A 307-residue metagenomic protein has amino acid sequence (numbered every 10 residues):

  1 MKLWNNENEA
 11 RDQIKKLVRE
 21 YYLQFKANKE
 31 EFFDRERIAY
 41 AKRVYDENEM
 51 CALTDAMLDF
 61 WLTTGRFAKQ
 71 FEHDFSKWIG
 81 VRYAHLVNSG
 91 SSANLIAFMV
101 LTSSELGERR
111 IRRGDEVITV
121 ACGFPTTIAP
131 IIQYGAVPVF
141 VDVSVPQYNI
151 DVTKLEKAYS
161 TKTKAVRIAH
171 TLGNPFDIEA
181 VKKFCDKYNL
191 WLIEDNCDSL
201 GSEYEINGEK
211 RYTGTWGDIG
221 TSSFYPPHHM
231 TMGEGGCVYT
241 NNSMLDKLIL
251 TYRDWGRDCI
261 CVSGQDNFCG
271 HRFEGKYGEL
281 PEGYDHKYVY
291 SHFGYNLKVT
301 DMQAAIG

Functional and structural regions predicted by a protein language model:
M1-L62, S291: N-terminal "arm"/small-domain region of PLP-dependent enzymes with the aminotransferase-like
R66-E116, A129-Y134, F140: Phosphate-binding glycine-rich loop
L86, T119, A165-I168: A short beta-strand submotif of the Rossmann-like class I SAM-dependent methyltransferase core that lines
C122-I128: Conserved coil-to-alpha-helix start sites within the AMP-binding
P130-I131, F184, M302: Hydrophobic/aromatic ligand-binding patch that stacks against planar heteroaromatic rings of cofactors or nucleotides
V137-Q147: Short beta-strand->loop structural element characteristic of the AMP-binding/adenylate-forming
P146-K247: Active-site phosphate-binding strand-loop segment of PLP-dependent enzymes
D198-I206, W216-G307: Active-site region of PLP-dependent enzymes
